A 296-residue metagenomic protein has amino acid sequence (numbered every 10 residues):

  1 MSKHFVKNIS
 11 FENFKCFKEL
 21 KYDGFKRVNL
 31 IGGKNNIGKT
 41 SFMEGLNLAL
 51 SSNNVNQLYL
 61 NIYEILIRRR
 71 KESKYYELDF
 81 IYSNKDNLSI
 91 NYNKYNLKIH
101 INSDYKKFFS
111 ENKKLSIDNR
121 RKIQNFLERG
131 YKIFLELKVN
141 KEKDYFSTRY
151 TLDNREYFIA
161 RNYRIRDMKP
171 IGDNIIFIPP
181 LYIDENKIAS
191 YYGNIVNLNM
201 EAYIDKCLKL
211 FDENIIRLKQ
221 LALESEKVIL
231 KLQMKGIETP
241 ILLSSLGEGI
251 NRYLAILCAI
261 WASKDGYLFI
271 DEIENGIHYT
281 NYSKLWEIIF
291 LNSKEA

Functional and structural regions predicted by a protein language model:
M1-N56, I237-A296: Switch/communication elements of ASCE P-loop NTPase nucleotide-binding domains
S2-K3, S52-I256, W261, Y267: Phosphate-coordinating catalytic segments in nucleotide- and nucleic-acid-processing enzymes
